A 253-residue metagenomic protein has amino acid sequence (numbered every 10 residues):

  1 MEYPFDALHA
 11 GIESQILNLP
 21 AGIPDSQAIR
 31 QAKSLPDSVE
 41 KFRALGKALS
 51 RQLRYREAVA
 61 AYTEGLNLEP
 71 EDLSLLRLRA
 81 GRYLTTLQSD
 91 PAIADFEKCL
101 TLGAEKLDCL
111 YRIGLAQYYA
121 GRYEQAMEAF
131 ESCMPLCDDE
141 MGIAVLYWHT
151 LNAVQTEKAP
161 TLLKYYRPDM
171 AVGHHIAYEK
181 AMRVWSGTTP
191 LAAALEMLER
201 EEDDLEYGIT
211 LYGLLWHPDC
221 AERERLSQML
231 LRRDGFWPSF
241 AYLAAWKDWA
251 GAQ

Functional and structural regions predicted by a protein language model:
M1-A44: N-terminal leader/linker segments that initiate helical-solenoid repeat arrays
D25-A28, A32, Y62, F96 (+2 more regions): Hydrophobic/aromatic packing residues within the alpha-helices of TPR/SEL1-like helical repeat arrays
A28, A58, A92, A126 (+2 more regions): Single-residue signature of alpha-solenoid repeat helices
P36, P70, A104, D138-E140 (+2 more regions): Short coil turns that delineate tetratricopeptide repeat
E40, S74, D108, A144-L146 (+4 more regions): Start-of-helix register in tetratricopeptide repeats
K47, G81-R82, L115, T150-V154 (+3 more regions): Residue-level recognition of tetratricopeptide repeat
